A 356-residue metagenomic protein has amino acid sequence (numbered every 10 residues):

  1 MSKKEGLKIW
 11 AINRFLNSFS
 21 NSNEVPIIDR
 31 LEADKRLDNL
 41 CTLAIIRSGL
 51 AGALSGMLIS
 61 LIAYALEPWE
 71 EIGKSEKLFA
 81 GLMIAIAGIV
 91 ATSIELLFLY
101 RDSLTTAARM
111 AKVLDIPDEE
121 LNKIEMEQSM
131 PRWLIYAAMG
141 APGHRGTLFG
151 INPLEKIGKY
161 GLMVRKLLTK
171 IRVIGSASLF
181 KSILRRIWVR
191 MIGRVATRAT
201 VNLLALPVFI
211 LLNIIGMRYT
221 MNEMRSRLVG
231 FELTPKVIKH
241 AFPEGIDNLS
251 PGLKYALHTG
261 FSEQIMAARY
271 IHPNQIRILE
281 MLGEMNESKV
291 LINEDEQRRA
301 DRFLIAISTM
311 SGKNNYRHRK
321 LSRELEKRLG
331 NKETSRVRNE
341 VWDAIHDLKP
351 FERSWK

Functional and structural regions predicted by a protein language model:
M1-G81, T105-I305, Y316, K320-E324 (+1 more regions): Terminal, membrane-proximal amphipathic helices and intrinsically disordered targeting/regulatory segments
I84-I94, W133, L304-S308: Short acidic, glycine/Ser/Thr-rich loop/turn "cap" segments at secondary-structure junctions
A87-K112: Hydrophobic alpha-helical membrane-embedded segments
